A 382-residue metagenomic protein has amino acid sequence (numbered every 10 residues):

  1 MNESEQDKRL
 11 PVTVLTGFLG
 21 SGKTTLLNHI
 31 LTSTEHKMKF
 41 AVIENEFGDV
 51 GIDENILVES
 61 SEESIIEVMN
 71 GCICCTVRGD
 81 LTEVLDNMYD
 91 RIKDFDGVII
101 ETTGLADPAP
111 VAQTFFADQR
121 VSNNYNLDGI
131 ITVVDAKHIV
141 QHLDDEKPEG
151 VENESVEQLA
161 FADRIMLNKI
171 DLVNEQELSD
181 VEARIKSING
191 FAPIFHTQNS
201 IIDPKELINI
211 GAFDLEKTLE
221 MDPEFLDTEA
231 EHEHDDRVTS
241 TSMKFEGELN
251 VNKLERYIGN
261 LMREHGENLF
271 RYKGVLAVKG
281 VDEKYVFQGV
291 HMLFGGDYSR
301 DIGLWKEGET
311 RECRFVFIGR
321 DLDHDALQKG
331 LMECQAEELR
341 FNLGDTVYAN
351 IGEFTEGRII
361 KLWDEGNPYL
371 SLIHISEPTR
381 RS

Functional and structural regions predicted by a protein language model:
N2-Q6, E154-C313, R320-D325, K329-L339: C-terminal accessory "lid"/substrate-recognition subdomains
E3-T16, S21, T25-N153: Nucleotide-state-sensitive switch-loop elements of NTP-binding domains
L339-N350: Short coil-to-beta transition motif at edge beta-strands of beta-rich domains
T355-W363: Short beta-strand-centered aromatic/proline hotspots
N367-S371: Short aromatic-glycine-enriched beta-strand elements
I373-R381: Residue-level detector of conserved catalytic or cofactor/ligand-binding positions in enzyme active sites
